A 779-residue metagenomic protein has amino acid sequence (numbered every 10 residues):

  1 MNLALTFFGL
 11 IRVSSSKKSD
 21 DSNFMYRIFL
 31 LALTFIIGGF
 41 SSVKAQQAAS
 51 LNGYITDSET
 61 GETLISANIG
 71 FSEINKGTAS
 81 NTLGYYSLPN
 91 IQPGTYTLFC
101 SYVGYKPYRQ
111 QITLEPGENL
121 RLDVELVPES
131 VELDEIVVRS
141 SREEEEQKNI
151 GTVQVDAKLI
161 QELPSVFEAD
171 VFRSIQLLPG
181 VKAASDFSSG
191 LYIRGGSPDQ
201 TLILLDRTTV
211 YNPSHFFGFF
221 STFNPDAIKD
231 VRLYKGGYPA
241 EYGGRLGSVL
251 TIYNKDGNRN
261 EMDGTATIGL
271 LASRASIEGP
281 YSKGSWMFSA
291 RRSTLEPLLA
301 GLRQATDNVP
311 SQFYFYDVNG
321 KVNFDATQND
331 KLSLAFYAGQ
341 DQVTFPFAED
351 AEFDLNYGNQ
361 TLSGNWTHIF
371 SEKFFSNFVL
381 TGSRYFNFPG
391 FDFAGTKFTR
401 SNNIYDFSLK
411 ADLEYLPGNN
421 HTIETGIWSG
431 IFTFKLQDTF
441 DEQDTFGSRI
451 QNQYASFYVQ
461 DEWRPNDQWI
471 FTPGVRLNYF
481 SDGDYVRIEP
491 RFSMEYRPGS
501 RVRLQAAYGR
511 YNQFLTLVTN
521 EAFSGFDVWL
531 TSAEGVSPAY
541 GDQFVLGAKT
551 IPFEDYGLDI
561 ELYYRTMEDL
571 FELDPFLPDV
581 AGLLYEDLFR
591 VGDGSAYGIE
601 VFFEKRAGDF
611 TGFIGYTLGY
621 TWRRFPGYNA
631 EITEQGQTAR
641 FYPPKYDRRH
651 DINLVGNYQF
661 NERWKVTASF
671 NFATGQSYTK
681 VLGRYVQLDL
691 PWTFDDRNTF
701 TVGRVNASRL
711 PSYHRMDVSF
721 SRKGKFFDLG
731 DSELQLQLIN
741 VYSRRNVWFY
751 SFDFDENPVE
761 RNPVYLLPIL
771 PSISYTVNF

Functional and structural regions predicted by a protein language model:
Y54-T60, S66-S72, S101-Y105, E115-P164 (+3 more regions): Short, acidic, small-residue-rich periplasmic hinge/interaction motif at the N-terminus of Gram-negative outer-membrane
S87-N90, E162, T208-K235: Short acidic/polar hinge/loop motifs at secondary-structure boundaries that mediate gating or recognition
V124, L178, T222-T265, R274: A beta-strand signature from Gram-negative outer-membrane beta-barrel systems, especially the internal plug domain
N323-D341, N356-D484, R497, Y556-D559 (+2 more regions): Face-selective signature of the C-terminal outer-membrane beta-barrel domain
A351-I369, R503, N512-M567, L577-R606 (+2 more regions): Outer-membrane beta-barrel signature, preferentially recognizing the C-terminal barrel domain of Gram-negative
F386, K435-D438, S481, S500-F544 (+4 more regions): Surface-exposed extracellular loop regions of Gram-negative outer-membrane beta-barrel proteins, predominantly
N466, Y564-T566, F589-S677: Gram-negative outer-membrane beta-barrel transporters
F672-D696, L710-D717, S721-F779: C-terminal beta-signal and adjacent terminal beta-strands/loops of Gram-negative outer-membrane beta-barrel proteins
